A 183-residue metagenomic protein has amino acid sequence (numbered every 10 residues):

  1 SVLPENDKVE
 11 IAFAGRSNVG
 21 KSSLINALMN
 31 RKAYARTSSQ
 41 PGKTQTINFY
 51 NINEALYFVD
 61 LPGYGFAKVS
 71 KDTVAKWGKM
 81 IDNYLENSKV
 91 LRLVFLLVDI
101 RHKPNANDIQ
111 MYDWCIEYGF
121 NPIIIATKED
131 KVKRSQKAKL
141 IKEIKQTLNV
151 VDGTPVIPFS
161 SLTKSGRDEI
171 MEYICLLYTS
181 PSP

Functional and structural regions predicted by a protein language model:
S1-V59: Conserved G1/Walker A P-loop phosphate-binding module
N18, I25, N48, A55 (+4 more regions): Structured catalytic cores of enzymes that bind and process phosphorylated ligands/cofactors
K43, L56, G63-G65, R101-K103 (+2 more regions): Conserved nucleotide-binding/hydrolysis micro-motifs of P-loop NTPases
T44-T46, G63-K89, R101-Y112: Switch II of P-loop NTPase G domains
L85-L93, L97-D152: Conserved C-terminal guanine-recognition region of P-loop GTPase G domains, centered on the G4
S135-L177: Canonical P-loop GTPase G-domain recognition
Y178-P183: Conserved small/polar residues in nucleotide/adenosyl-binding loops
